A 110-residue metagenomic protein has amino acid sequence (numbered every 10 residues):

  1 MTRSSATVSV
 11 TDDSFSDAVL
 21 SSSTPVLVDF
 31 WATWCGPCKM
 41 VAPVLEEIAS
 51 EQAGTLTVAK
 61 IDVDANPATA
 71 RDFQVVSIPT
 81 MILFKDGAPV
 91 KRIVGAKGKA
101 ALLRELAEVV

Functional and structural regions predicted by a protein language model:
M1-L27, A32-T57, A65-T80, K85-V110: Proteins that catalyze or organize thiol-disulfide redox chemistry and the adjacent proteostasis machinery handling
I61: Cofactor-binding loops of NAD(P)H-dependent oxidoreductases, dominated by short-chain dehydrogenase/reductases
